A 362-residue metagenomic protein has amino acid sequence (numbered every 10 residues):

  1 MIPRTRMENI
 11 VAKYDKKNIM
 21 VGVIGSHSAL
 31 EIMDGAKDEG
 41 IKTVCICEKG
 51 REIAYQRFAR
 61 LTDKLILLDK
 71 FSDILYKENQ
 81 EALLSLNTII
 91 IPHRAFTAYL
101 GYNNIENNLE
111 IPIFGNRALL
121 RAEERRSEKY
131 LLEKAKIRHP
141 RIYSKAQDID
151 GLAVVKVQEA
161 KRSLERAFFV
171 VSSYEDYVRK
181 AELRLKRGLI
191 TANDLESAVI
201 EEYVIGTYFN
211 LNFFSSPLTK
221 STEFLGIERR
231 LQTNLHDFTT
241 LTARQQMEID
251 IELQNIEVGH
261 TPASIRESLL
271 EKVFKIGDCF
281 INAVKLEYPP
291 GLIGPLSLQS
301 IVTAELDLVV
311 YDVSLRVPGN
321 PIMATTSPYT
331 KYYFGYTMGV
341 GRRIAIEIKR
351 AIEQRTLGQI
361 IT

Functional and structural regions predicted by a protein language model:
M1-I10: Positively charged, low-complexity intrinsically disordered leader regions
V23-C45: N-terminal basic/disordered segments at the start of proteins
A29-D34, I53-A54, S163: Short N-terminal binding/cap micro-motifs at the start of the first secondary-structure element
C47, A118-Y208, F214-L225, E267-F274 (+1 more regions): Active-site nucleotide/adenylate-binding loops and adjacent lid/helix of ATP-dependent enzymes
E48-A153, A160-K161: Conserved N-proximal alpha/beta basic substrate-recognition cap immediately N-terminal to, or forming the N-lobe
L152-K156, N212-F213, S300, L306-G319: A short beta-strand motif that forms the metal-chelation/ATP-contact edge of phosphoryl-transfer active sites
E201, N212, Y288-E305: A short glycine-rich, hydrophobically flanked beta-strand micro-motif that places a catalytic Asp/Glu for divalent metal
F213-V284, S314-A345: ATP-dependent carboxylate/phosphate-activation module, predominantly the ATP-grasp catalytic core and closely related
